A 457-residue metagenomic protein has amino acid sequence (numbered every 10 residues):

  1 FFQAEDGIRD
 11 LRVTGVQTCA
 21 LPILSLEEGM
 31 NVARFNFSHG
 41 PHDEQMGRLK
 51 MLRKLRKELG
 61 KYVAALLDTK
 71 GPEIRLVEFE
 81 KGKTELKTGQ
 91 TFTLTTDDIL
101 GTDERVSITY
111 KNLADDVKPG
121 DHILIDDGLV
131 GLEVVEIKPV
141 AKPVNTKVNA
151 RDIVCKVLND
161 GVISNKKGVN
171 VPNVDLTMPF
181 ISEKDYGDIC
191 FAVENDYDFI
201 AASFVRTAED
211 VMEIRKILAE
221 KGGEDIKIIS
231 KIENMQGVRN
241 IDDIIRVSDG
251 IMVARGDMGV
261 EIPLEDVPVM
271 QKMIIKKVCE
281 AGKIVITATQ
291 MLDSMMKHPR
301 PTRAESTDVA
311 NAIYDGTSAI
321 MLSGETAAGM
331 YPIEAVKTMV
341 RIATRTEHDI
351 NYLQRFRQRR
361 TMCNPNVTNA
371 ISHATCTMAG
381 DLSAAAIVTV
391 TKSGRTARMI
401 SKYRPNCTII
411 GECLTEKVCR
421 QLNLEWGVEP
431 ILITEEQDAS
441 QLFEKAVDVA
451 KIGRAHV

Functional and structural regions predicted by a protein language model:
F1-C19, I23, A455-H456: Single conserved hydrophobic/aromatic residue that forms the stacking wall/gate of nucleotide- or nucleobase-binding
A20, E44, V174-T289, M295-S306 (+1 more regions): Conserved alpha/beta-domain cores
N31-H42, F199, M252-I262, V309-P332: Glycine-rich phosphate-binding active-site loops on the catalytic face of alpha/beta enzymes
V32-R34, Y62-L66, T91, D152-V154 (+5 more regions): Structural preference for beta-strand elements that scaffold enzyme active sites
R48-L52, T326-H348: C-terminal helical cap(s) of enzyme catalytic domains, especially alpha/beta-barrels
K50, G71, L76-V140, V148-I189 (+2 more regions): Beta-strand/loop-dominated core regions that host nucleotide or nucleotide-derived cofactor-binding catalytic loops
T177, M212, I229-I232, E280 (+1 more regions): Long, charged amphipathic helices and adjacent flexible linkers at domain junctions
T396-R398, R404-Q441: Nucleotide-binding motor/catalytic cores of P-loop/tubulin-like NTPases across gene-expression machines
